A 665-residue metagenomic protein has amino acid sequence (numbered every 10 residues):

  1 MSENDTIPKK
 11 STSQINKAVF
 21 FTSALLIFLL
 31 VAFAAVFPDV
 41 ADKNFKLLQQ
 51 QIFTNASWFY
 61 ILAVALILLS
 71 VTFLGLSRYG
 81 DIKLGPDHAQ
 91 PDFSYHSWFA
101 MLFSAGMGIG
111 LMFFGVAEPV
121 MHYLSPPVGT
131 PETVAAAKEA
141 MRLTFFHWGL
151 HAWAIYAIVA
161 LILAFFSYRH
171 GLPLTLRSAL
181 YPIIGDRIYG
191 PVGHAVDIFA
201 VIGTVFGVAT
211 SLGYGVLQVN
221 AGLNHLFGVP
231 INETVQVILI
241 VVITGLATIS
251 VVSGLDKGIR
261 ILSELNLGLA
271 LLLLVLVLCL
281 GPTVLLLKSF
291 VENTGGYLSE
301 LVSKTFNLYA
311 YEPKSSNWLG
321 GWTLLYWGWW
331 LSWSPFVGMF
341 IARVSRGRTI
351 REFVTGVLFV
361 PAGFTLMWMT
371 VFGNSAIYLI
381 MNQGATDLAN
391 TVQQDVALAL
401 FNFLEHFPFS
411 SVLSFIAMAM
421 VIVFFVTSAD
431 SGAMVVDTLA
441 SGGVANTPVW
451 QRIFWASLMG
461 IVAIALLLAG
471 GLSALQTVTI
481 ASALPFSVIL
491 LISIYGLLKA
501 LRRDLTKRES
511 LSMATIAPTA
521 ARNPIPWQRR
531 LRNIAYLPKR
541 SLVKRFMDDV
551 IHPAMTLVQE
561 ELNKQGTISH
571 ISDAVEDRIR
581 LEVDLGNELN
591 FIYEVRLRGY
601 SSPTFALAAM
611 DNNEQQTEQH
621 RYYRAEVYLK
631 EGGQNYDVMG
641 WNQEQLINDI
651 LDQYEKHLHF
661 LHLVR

Functional and structural regions predicted by a protein language model:
S2-A136, V252, L581: N-terminal alpha-helical transmembrane segments of multi-pass membrane transport and channel/translocase proteins
S2-Q14, P173-P191, G215-I238, A270-L273 (+3 more regions): Helix-loop-helix connectors at the membrane interface of multi-pass transporters/channels
S2-S11, K43-Q49, L76-Y95, V120-L143 (+4 more regions): Flexible loop linkers connecting adjacent transmembrane helices in multi-pass alpha-helical membrane transporters
D5-T12, F37-I52, V71-Q90, M141-H147 (+8 more regions): Membrane-water interface regions at transmembrane-helix termini and the short interhelical loops of multi-pass membrane
K10-F21, L25-A35, L68-F73, M107-L111 (+5 more regions): Helix-loop-helix module between adjacent transmembrane segments
T22, F53-F59, A63-L66, V196-T204 (+6 more regions): Membrane-interface loop-to-helix entry segments
T22-V36, I61-L69, F227-S253, L272 (+2 more regions): Transmembrane alpha-helical segments of multi-pass small-molecule transport proteins
F114-P126, L278-E300, A362, L366-D395: Extracellular/periplasmic helix-exit of transmembrane alpha-helices
